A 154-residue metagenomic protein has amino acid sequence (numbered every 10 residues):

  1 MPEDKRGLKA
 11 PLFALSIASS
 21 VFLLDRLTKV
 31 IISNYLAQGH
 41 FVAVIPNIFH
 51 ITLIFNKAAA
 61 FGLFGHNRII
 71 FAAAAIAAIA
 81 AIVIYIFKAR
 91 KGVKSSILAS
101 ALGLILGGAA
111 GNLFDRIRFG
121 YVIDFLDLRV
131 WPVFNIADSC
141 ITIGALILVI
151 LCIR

Functional and structural regions predicted by a protein language model:
M1-R154: Alpha-helical transmembrane bundles and membrane-interface segments of multipass inner-membrane proteins
